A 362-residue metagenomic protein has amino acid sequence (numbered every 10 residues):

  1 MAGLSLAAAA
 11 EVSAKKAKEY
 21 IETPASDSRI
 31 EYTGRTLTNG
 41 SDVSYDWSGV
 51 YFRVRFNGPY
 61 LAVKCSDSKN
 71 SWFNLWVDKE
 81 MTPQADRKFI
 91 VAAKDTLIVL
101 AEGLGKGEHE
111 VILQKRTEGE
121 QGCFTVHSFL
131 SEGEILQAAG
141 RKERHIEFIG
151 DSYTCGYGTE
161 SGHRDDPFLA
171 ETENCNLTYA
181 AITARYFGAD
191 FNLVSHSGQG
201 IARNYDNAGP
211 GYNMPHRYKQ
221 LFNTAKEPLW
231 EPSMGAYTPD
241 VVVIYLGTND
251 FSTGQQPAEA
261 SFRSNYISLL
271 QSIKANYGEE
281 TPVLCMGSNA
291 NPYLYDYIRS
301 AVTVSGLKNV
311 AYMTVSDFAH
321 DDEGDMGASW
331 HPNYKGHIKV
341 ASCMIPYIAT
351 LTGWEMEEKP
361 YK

Functional and structural regions predicted by a protein language model:
M1-S5: Bacterial N-terminal signal peptides
A8-I149, Y153-C175, G353-K362: N-terminal secretory targeting modules
T33, V194-H196, M286, V315-S316: Conserved beta-strand termini and adjacent loop/short-helix elements that scaffold enzyme active sites in alpha/beta
G49, R116-Q121, T159, D165-A260 (+2 more regions): Conserved SGNH/GDSL esterase-like catalytic core that processes O-acyl groups on lipids and polysaccharides
D78, H216-Y361: Alpha-helical cap/lid subdomain in secreted, periplasmic, or secretory-pathway luminal O-acyl-processing enzymes
H145, D190, E280-P282: Residues at the starts of beta-strands that form the adenosine-phosphate
F148, F191-L193, Y312-T314: Conserved beta-strand scaffold positions in the cores of enzyme catalytic domains, especially in NTP/NDP-utilizing
